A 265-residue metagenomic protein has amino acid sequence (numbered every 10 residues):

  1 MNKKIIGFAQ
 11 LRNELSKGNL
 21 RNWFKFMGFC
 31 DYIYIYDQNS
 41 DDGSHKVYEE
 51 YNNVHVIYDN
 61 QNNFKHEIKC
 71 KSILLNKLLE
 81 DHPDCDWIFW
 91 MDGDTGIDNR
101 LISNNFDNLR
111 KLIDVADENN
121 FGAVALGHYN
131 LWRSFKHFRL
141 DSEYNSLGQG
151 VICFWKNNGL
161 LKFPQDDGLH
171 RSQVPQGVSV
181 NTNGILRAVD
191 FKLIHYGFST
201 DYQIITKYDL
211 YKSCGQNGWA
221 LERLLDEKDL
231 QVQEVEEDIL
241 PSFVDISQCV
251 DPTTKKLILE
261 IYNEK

Functional and structural regions predicted by a protein language model:
K4-I6: Cell-envelope/extracellular polymer assembly enzymes that use nucleotide-activated donors
L11-F29: Short, well-formed alpha-helical segments that are part of the catalytic scaffolds of diverse glycosyltransferases
L15, Y36-Y48, N62-N63, T95: A conserved acidic beta->alpha catalytic loop
K25, I73-D81, K111-V115: A generic secondary-structure signal
C30, P83-C85, E118-F121: Short, high-confidence coil segments that cap the C-terminus of an alpha-helix and link into the following beta-strand
G43-W90: Active-site-proximal specificity loops/subdomain of glycosyltransferases
I68-S72, G96-K265: Catalytic-site signature of metal-activated, phosphate-bearing donor transferases, centered on the GT-A/GT-A-like
